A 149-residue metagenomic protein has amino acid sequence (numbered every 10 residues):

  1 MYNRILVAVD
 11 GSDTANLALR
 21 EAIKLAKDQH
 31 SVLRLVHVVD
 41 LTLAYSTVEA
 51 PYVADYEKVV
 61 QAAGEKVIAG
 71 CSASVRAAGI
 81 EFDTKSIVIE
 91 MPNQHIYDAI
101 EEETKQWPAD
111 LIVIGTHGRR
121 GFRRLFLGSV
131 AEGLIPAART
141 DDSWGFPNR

Functional and structural regions predicted by a protein language model:
N3-A54, S74-D83: Small/aliphatic-rich secondary-structure junction motif
A18, Y45-T47, Q94-Y97, R124-L125: Short, well-ordered secondary-structure micro-motifs
K24, T104-R149: Gly/Ser-rich helix-loop-strand patches that form or flank binding pockets for ribonucleotide-derived cofactors
H37, S86-V88, F146: Residue-level recognition of beta-strand->loop/alpha-helix junctions
V39-L43, E90, R120: Feature marks short, surface-exposed loop/turn motifs that line or immediately flank catalytic pockets and channel
P51-A54, E101-E103, V130-A131: Short, hinge-like loop/turn segments at secondary-structure boundaries
V53-K66: A short acidic, glycine-rich active-site loop that binds or catalyzes chemistry on phosphate/adenosine moieties
A73-I112: Structural beta-alpha unit
